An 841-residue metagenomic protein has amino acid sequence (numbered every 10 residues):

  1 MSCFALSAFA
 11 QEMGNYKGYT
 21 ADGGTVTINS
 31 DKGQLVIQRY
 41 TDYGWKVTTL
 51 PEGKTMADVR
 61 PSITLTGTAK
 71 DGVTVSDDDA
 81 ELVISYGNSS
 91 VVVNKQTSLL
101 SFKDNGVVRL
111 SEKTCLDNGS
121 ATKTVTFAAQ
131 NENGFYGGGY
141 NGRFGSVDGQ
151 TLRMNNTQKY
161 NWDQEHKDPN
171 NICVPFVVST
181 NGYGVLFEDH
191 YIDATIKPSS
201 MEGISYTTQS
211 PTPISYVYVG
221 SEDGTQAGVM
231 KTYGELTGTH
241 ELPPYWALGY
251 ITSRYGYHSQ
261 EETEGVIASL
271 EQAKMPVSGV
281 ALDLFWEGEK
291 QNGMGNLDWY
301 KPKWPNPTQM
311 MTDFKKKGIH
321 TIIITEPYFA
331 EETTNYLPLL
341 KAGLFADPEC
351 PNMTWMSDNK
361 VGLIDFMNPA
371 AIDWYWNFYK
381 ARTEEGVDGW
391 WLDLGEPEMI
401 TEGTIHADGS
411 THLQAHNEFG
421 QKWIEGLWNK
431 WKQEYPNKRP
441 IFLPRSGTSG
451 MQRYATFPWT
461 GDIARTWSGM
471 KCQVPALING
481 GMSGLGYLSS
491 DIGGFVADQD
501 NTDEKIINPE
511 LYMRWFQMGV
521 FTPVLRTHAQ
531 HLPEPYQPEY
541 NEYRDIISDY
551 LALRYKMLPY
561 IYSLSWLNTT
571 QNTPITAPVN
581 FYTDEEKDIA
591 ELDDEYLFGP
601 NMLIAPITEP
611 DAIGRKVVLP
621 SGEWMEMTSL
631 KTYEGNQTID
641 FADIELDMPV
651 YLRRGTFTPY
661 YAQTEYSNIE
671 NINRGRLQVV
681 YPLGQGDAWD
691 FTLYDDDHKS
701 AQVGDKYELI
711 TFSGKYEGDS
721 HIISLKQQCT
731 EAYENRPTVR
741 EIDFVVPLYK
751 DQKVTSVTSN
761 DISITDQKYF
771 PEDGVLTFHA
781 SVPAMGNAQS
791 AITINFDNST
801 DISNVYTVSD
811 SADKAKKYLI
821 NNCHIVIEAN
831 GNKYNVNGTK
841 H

Functional and structural regions predicted by a protein language model:
S2-F9, S799-H841: C-terminal outer-membrane/trafficking sorting elements
Q11-Y19, G23, Q38-L82, S120-T122: A low-complexity, Ser/Thr/Gly/Pro-enriched, surface-exposed linker/loop concept that marks segments flanking
N29-S30, T74-P244, R254, Q260 (+4 more regions): Catalytic and substrate-binding clefts that recognize carbohydrates or anionic sugar/phosphate headgroups
I37, V47, I84-V91, L603-P606 (+1 more regions): Short, well-ordered beta-strand segments enriched in hydrophobic/aromatic residues
E52, S278-I547, Y582-D584, L592 (+1 more regions): Aromatic- and carboxylate-enriched substrate-binding clefts and catalytic-loop regions of carbohydrate-active enzymes
D58-G72, D347-E349, M627-E645, S756-H779: Solvent-exposed beta-strand/loop surfaces of large extracellular or lumenal domains
E262-F285: Catalytic domains of carbohydrate-active enzymes, especially glycoside hydrolases
N429-K430, E434-P440, G447-W459, G480-S490 (+2 more regions): Catalytic core of carbohydrate-active enzymes
